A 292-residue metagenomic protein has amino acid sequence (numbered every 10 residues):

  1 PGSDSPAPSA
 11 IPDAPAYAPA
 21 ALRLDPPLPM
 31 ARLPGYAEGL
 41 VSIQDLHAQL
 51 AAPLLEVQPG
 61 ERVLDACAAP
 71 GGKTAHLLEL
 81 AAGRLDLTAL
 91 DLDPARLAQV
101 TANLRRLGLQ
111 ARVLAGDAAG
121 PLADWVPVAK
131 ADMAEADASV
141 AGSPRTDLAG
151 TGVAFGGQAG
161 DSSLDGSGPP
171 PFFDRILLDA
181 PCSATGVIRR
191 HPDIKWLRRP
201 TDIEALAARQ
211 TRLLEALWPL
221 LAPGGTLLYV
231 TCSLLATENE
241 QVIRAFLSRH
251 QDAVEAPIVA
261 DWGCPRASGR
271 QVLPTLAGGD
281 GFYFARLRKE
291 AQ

Functional and structural regions predicted by a protein language model:
P1-Q292: S-adenosylmethionine
